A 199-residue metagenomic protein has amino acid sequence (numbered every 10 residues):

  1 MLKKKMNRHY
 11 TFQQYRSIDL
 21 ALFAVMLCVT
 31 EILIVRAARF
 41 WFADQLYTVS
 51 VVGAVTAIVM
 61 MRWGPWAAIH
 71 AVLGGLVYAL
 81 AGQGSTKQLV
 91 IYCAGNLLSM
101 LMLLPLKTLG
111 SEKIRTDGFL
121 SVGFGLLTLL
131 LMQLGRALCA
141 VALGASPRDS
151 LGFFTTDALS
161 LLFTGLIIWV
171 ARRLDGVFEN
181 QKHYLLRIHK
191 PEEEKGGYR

Functional and structural regions predicted by a protein language model:
M1-L2, P191: Solvent-exposed, extramembrane regions of membrane proteins
L2-R62: Hydrophobic transmembrane alpha-helices
R36-L106: Alpha-helical membrane segments and adjacent membrane-interface helices in multi-pass membrane proteins
R36-L46, S85-G95, L104-R199: Membrane-embedded alpha-helical hairpins and interfacial helices in multi-pass inner-membrane proteins
